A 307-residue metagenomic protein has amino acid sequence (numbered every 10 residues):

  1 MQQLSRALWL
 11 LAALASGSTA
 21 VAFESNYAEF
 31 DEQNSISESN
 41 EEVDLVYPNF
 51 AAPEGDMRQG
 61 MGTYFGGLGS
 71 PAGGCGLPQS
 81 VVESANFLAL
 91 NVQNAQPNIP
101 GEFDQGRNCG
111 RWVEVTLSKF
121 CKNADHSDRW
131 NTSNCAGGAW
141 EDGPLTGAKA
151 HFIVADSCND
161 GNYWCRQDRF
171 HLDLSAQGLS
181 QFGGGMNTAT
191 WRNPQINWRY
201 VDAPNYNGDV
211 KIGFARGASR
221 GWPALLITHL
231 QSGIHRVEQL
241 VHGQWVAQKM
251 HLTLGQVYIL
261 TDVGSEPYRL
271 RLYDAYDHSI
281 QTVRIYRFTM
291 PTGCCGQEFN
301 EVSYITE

Functional and structural regions predicted by a protein language model:
M1-L4, T306-E307: A positional/structural detector of protein chain ends, strongest at the extreme C-terminus and weakly at the extreme
L4-A20: Cleavable N-terminal signal peptides of Sec/SRP-targeted secreted and luminal proteins
V21-Q177, Q181-Y276, T282-E307: Secreted/periplasmic proteins
